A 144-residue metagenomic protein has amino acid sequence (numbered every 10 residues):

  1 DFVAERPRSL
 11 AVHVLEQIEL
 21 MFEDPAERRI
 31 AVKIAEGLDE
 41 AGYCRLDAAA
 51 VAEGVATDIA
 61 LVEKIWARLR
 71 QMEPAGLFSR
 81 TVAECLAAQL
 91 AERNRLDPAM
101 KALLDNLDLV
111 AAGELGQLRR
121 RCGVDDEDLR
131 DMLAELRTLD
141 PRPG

Functional and structural regions predicted by a protein language model:
D1-G144: Transcription initiation cofactors for RNA polymerase, centered on bacterial and plant organellar sigma factors
